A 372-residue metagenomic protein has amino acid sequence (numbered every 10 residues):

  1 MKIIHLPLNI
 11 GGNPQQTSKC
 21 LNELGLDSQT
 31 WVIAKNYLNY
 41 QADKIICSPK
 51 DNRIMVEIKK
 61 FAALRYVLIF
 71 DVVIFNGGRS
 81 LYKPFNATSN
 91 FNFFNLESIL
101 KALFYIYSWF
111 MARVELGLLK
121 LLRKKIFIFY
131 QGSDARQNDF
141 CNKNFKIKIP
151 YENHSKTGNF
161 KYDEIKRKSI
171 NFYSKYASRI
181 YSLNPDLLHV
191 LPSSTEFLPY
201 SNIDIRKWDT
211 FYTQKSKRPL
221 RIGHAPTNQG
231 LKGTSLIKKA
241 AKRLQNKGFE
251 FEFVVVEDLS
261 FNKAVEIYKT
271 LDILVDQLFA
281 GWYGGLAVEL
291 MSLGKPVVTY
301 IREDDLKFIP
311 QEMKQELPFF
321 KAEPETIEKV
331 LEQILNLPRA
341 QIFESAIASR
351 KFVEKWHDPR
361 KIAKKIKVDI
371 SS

Functional and structural regions predicted by a protein language model:
G12, Q16, Q229-R243: A conserved mid-protein helix/loop that constitutes part of the nucleotide-sugar donor-binding site
Y40-A42, P84, T88-Y105, I128-D163 (+2 more regions): Acceptor-binding helix/loop patch of EC 2.4 sugar-transfer enzymes, predominantly nucleotide-sugar-dependent
F110-L122, R136-Q137, F145-R179: Membrane-proximal helix-turn-helix segments that form the acceptor-binding/catalytic region of lipid-linked
F197-K232, K238: Conserved donor-binding/catalytic core segment of Leloir-type glycosyltransferases
K269-W282, K295: Acidic donor-binding loop of glycosyltransferase active sites
P296-D305: Short hydrophobic beta-strand element within catalytic cores of glycosyltransferases and related nucleotide-activated
L306-E332: Change "using UDP/GDP/dTDP sugars" to "using nucleotide sugars
F343-I370: A charged, aromatic-enriched C-terminal amphipathic alpha-helix characteristic of glycosyltransferases across folds
